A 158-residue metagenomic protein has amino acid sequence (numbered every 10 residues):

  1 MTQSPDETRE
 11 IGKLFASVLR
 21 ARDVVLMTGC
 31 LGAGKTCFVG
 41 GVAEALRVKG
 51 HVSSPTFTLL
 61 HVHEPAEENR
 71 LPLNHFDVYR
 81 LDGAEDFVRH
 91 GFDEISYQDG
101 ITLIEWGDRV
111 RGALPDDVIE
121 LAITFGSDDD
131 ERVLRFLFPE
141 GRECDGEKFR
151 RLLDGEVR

Functional and structural regions predicted by a protein language model:
M1-L14: N-terminal pre-Walker A segment at the start of P-loop NTPase domains
A16-R22: Phosphate-binding P-loop
V25-M27: Hydrophobic anchor at the beta1->P-loop junction of P-loop NTPases
C30: P-loop (Walker A) phosphate-binding loop of NTP-binding proteins
K35: Conserved lysine of the Walker
V52, T56, V62-W106: Conserved nucleotide-sensing/catalytic segment adjacent to the nucleotide-binding pocket in NTP-handling enzymes
E85-F87, D93-R158: Short phosphate-coordinating micro-motif centered on Lys-Gly-acidic
